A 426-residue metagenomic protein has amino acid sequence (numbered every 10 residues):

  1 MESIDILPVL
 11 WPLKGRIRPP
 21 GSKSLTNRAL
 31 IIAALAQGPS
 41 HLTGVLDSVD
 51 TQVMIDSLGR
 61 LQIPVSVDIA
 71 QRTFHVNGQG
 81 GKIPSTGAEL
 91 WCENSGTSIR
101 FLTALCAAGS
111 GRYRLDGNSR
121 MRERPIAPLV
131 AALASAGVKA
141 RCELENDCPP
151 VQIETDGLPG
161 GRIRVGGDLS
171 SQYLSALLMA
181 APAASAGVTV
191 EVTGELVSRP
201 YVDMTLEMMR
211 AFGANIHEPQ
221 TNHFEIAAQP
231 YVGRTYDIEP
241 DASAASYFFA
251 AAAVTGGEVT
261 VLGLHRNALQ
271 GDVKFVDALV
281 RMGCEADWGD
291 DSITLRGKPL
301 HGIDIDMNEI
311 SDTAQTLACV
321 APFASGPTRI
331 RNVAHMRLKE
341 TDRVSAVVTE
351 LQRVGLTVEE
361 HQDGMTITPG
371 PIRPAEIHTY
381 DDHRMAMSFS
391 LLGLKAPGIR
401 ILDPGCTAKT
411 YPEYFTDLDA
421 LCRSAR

Functional and structural regions predicted by a protein language model:
M1-R426: Short, structured segments at the rim of ligand-binding sites
